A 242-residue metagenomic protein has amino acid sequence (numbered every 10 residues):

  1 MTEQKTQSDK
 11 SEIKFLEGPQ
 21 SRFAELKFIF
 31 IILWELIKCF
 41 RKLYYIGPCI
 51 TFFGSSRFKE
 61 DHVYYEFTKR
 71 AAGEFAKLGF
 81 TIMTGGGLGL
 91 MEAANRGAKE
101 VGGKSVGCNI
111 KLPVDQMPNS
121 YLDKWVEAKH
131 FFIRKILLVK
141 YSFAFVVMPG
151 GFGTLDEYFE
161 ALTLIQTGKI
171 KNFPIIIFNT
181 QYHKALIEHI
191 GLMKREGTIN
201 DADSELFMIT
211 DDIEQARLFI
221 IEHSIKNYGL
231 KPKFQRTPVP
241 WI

Functional and structural regions predicted by a protein language model:
T2-I13, L43, C49, K111-L122 (+4 more regions): Amphipathic, Lys/Arg-enriched alpha-helical "gate/interface" segment within cytosolic domains that mediates
K5, F15-C108: Glycine-rich beta-alpha loop segments
S55-F58, K111-P113, G150-T154: Short glycine-rich anion-binding loops that position phosphate/pyrophosphate groups of nucleotides and phosphorylated
E74-T81, S142-F145, K171-P174: Short, surface-exposed connector motifs at secondary-structure boundaries
G89-V147: Acidic/glycine-enriched connector segments
M91-E92, L155, R217: Short, well-ordered alpha-helical microsegments
A93-K99, E157-G168: Short Gly/Thr/Asp-enriched flexible loops that form oxyanion-binding sites at enzyme active sites
L138-T163: A donor-sugar binding/catalytic signature common to diverse glycosyltransferases and related nucleotide-sugar
